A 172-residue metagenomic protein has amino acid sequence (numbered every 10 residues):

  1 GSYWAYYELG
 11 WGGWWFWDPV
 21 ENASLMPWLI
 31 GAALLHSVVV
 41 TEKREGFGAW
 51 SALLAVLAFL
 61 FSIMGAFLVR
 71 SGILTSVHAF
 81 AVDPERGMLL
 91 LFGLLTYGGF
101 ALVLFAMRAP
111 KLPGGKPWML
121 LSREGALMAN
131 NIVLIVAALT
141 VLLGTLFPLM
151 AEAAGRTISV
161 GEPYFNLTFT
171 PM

Functional and structural regions predicted by a protein language model:
G1, A58-G65, L127-L149: Alpha-helical transmembrane segments of multi-pass integral membrane proteins
G1-N22, R44, L68-L90, G115-L121 (+1 more regions): Membrane-interface interhelical loops and short amphipathic "cap" helices that link adjacent transmembrane segments
G10-W17, N22-A32, A52-L60, L89-F92: Cation-handling catalytic/transport regions enriched in His/Asp/Glu
A23-V38, L89-A109, L134-A138, M172: Hydrophobic cores of alpha-helical transmembrane segments in multi-pass inner/ER membrane proteins, independent
L34-W50, M107-R123: Membrane-interfacial helix termini and the short, flexible loops that connect transmembrane helices in multi-pass
S37-V40, G46-H78, V82, L89-V103: Charged catalytic and DNA/RNA-contacting regions of genome-maintenance and nucleic-acid-processing enzymes
E45-V56, G87-L90, L121-I135: Alpha-helical transmembrane segments and their helix-start/interface "positive-inside/aromatic belt" motifs in integral
I132-I135, L139, R156, P163 (+1 more regions): Alpha-helical membrane segments of multi-pass proteins
